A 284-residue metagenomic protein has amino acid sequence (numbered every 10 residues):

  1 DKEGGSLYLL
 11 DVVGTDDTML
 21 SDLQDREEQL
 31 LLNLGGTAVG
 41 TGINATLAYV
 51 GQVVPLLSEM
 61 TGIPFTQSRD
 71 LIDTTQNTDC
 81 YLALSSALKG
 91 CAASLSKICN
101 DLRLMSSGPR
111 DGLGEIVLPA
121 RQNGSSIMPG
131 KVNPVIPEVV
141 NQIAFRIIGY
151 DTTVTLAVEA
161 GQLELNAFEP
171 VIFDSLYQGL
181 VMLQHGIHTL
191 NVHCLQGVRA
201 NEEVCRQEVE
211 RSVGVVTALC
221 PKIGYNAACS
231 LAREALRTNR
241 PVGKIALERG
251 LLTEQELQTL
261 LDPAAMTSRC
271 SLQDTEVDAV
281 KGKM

Functional and structural regions predicted by a protein language model:
K2-V13: Conserved beta-strand signature within the Rossmann-like core of class I S-adenosyl-L-methionine
G4, D25-E27: N-terminal functional modules and adjacent low-complexity/disordered segments of proteins
G14-T15, R237: Short Gly/Pro-enriched loop/turn and capping motifs at secondary-structure junctions
D16-L23: C-terminal substrate-binding/active-site "lid" region of AdoMet-derived donor-dependent transferases
S21, E28-M284: Conserved, well-structured ligand/cofactor-binding cores
